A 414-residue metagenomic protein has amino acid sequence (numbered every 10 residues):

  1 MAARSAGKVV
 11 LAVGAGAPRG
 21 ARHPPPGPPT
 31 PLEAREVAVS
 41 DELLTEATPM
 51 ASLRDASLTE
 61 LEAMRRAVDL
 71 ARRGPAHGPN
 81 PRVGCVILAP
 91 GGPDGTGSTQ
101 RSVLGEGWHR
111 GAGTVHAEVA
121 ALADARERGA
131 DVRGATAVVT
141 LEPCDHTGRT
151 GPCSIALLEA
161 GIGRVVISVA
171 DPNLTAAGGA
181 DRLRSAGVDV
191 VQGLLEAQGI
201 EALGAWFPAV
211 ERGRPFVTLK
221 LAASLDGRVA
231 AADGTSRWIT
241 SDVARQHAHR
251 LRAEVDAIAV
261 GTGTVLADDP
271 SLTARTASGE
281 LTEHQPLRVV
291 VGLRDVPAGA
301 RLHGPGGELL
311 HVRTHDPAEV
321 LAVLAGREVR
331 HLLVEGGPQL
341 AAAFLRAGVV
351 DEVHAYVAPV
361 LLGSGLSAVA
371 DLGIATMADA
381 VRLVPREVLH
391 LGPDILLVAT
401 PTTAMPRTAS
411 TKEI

Functional and structural regions predicted by a protein language model:
M1-P25: C-terminal hydrophobic helical "lid"/dimerization subdomain of Rossmann-like NAD(P)H-dependent oxidoreductases
E60-G78, W206-A209: Short, basic/aromatic recognition patches
A67, G84, C144, L183 (+6 more regions): Residue-level signal for inorganic ion chemistry
V86-Q198, A343-L345: Zn2+-dependent cytidine deaminase-like catalytic core
G111-A112, V169-N173, L195-E196, L293-D295 (+2 more regions): Short, acidic/turn-prone active-site loops that include or flank metal/cofactor- and phosphate-binding residues
A205-L333, P338-A342, M405: Active-site ligand-binding patch in enzyme domains
D316-A318, L372-I414: Conserved histidine-centered catalytic loops in small-molecule metabolism enzymes
A347-L383: Flexible, gly/pro- and Lys/Arg-enriched active-site loops
